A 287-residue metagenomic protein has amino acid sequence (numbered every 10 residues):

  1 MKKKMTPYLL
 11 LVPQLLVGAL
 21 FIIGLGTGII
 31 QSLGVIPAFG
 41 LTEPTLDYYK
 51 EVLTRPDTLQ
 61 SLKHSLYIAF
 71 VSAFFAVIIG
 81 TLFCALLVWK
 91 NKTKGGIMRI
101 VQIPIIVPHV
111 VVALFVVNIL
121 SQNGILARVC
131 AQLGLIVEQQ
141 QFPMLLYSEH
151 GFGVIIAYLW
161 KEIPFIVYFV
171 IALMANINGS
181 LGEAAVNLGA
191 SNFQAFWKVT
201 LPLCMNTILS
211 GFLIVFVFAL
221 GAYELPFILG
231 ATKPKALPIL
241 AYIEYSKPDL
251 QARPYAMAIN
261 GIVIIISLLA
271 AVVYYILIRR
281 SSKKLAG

Functional and structural regions predicted by a protein language model:
M1-K2, T27, V71-Q102, L114-N118 (+1 more regions): Transmembrane-helix boundary motif in ABC transporter permease subunits
K2-K4, Y49-D57, F227-V272, I276: Interhelical loop and adjacent transmembrane-helix boundary motif in polytopic membrane transport permeases
L10, G34, I171-G182, P254-G287: C-terminal transmembrane helix and the adjacent membrane-cytosol boundary/short C-terminal tail of inner/organellar
L11-I22, I103, V107, I156 (+5 more regions): Transmembrane alpha-helices
F21-P56, G230-T232, S281, L285-G287: Short membrane-interfacial helix/loop motifs at transmembrane-helix boundaries
G24-G34, F165-F169, T207-L240: Non-cytoplasmic
A113-L159, L229-K233: Membrane-interfacial helix termini and adjacent extracytoplasmic/periplasmic loops of multi-pass transporters
E138-V186: Membrane-cytosol interface at the C-terminal ends of specific transmembrane alpha-helices in multi-pass membrane
